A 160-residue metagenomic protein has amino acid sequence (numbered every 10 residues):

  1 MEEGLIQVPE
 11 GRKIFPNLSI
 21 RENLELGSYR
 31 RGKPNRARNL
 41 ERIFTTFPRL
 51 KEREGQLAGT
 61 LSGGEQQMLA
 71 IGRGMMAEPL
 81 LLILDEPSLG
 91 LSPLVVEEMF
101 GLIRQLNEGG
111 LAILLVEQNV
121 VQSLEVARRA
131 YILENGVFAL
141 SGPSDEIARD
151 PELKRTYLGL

Functional and structural regions predicted by a protein language model:
L18, L61, G74-M75: ABC ATPase signature
I20-R38, T46-K51, G142, L158-L160: ABC-type ATPase nucleotide-binding domains, specifically the catalytic core motifs of the NBD
L57-L61, E65: Conserved ABC ATPase signature
M76-L80: A short, proline-enriched helix->beta-strand linker immediately N-terminal to the Walker B motif in ABC-type P-loop
L82-E86: Catalytic Walker B motif of ABC-type/P-loop ATPase nucleotide-binding domains
E97-G109: Helical segment within the ABC ATPase nucleotide-binding domain
R129, S141: Short, glycine/charged-rich "phosphate-handling" switch motifs in NTP-dependent and phosphotransfer domains
